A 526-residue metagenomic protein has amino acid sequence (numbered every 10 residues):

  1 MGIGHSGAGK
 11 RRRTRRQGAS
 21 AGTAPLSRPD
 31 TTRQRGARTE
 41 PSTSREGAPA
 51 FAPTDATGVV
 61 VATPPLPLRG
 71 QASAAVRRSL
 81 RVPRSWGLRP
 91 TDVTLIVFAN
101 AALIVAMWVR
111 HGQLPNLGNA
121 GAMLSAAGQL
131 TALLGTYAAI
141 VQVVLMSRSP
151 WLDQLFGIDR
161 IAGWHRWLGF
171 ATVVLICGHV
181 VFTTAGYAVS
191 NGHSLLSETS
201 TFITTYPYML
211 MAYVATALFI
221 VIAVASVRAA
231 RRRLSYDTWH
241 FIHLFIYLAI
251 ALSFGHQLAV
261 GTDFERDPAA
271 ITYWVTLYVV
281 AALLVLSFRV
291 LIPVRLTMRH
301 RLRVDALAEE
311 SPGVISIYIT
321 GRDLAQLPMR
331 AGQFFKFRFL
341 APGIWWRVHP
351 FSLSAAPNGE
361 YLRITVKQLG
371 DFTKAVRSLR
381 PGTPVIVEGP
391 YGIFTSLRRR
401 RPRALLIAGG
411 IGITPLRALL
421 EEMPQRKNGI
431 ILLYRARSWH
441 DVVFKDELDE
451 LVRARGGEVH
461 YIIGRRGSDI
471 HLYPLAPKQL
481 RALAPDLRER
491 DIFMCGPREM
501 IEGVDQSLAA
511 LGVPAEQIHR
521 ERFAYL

Functional and structural regions predicted by a protein language model:
M1-R45, P49-F51, V61: N-terminal acidic, proline/glycine-rich, low-complexity intrinsically disordered segments
I3, K10-R16, R35, T57-L95 (+5 more regions): Reductase modules of NAD(P)H-dependent flavoproteins
R81-L286: Membrane-embedded alpha-helical bundles of multi-pass integral membrane proteins
G128, V294-I386, T395, P402 (+4 more regions): Ferredoxin-reductase
H165, H243, G332, G412 (+1 more regions): Short, conserved phosphate/pyrophosphate- and ester-handling motifs at nucleotide-, phospho-/glycolipid
V173, L340-P342, P390: Short, surface-exposed secondary-structure boundary micro-motifs
S235, A269-T276, S287-E309: Canonical alpha-helical transmembrane segment with a positive-inside/aromatic-interface signature
I413-P424: Histidine-anchored nucleotide/phosphate-binding helix
